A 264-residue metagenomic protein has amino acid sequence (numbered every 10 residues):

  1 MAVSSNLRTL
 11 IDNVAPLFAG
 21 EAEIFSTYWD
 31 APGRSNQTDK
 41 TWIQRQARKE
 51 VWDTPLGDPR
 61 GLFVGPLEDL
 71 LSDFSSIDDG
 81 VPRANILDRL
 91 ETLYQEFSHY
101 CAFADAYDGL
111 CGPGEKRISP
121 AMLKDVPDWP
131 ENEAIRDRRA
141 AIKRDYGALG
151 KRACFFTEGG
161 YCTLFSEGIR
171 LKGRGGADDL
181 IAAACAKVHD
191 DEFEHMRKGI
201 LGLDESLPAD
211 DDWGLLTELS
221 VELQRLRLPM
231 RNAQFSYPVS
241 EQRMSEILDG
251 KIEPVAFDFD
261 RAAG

Functional and structural regions predicted by a protein language model:
M1-G264: Non-heme di-metal
